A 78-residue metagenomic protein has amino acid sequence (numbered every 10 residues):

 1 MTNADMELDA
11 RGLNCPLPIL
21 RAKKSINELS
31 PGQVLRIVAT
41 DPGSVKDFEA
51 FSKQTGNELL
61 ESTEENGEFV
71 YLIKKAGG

Functional and structural regions predicted by a protein language model:
T2-E28, V70: N-terminal first-folded block
R11, T40, K74-A76: Generic beta-structure capping elements
P16-L60: Amphipathic, hydrophobic secondary-structure cores in small proteins
E49-G78: C-terminal structural segments of small proteins and small subunits
